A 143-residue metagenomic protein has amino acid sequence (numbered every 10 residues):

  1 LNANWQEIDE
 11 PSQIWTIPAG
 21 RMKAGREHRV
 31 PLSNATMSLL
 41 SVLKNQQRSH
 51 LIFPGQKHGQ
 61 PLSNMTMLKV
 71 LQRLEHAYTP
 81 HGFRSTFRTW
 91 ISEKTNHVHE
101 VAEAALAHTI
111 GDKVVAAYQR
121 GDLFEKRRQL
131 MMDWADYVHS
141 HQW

Functional and structural regions predicted by a protein language model:
L1-Q13, H97-A104: Short, charged phosphate-coordinating catalytic segments
I8, F53, Y118: Short clusters of hydrophobic/aromatic residues that line enzyme substrate/ligand-binding pockets
P11-S12, R21, P31-Y78, T86-F87 (+2 more regions): Active-site/catalytic core of tyrosine-dependent DNA strand-transfer enzymes
T16-G25, M37, G59, N96 (+1 more regions): Catalytic-site neighborhood detector that most strongly recognizes the C-terminal catalytic loop/helix of tyrosine
R26-V30: Short beta-strand segments
Y78-H81, H99-E100: Short, solvent-exposed positions on alpha-helices
